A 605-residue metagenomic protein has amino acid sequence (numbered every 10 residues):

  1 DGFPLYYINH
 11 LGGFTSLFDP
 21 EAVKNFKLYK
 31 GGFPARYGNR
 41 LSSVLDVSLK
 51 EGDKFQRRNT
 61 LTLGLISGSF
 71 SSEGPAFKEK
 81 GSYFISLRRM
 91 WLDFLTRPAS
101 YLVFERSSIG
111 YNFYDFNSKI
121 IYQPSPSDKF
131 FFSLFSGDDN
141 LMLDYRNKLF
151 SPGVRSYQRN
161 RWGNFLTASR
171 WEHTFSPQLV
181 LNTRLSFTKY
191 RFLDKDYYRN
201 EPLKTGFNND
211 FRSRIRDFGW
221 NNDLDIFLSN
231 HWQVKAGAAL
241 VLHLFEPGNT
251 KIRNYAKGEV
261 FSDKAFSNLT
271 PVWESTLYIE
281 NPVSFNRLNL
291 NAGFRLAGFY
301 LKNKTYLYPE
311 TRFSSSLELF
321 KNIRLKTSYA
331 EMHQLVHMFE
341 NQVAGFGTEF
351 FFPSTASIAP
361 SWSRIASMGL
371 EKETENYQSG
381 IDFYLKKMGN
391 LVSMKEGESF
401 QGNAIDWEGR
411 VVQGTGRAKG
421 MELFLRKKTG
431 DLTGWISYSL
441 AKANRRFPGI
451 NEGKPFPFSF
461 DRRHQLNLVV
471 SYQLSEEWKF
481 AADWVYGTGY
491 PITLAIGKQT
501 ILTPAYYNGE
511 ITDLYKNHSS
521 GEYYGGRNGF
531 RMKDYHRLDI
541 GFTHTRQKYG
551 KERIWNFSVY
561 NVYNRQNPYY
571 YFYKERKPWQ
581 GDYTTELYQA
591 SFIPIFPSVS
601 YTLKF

Functional and structural regions predicted by a protein language model:
D1-E21, Y29-V44, D53-R57: Flexible, glycine/serine/threonine-rich loop segments and coil->beta-strand junctions that form periplasmic-facing
I8, N140-M142, R191, N249-K257 (+4 more regions): Surface-exposed extracellular loop regions of Gram-negative outer-membrane beta-barrel proteins, predominantly
G64-R89, F104-L141, R159-F187, L228-S229: Transmembrane beta-barrel wall of Gram-negative outer-membrane proteins
K129-P177, K189-R216, G347: Flexible loop and strand-edge segments within Gram-negative outer membrane beta-barrel domains
F135, I215, S229-Q233, A239 (+4 more regions): Structural signature of Gram-negative outer-membrane beta-barrels, strongest in the C-terminal barrel of TonB-dependent
D217-G219, A265-V272, T276-Y278, T355 (+4 more regions): Outer membrane beta-barrel strand-and-loop segments of large Gram-negative receptors, especially TonB-dependent
S284, L385-K387, E408-L494: Gram-negative outer-membrane beta-barrel transporters
E477, V485-H518, K533-D539, T543-F605: C-terminal beta-signal and adjacent terminal beta-strands/loops of Gram-negative outer-membrane beta-barrel proteins
